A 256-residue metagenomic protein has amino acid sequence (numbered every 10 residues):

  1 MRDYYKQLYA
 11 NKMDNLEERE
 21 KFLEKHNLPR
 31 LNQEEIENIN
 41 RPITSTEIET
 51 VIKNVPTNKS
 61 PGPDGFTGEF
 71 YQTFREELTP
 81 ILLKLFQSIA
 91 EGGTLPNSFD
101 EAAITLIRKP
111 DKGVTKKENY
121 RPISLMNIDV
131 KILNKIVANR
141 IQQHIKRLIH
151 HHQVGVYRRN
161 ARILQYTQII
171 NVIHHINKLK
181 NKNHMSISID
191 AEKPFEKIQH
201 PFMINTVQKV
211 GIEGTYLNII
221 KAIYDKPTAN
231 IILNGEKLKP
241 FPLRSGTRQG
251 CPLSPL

Functional and structural regions predicted by a protein language model:
M1, T44-I48, P63-F70, F74 (+12 more regions): Alpha-helical interaction elements in eukaryotic regulators
M1-E118, S124, I128-I132: Surface-exposed loop/turn segments and immediately adjacent short secondary-structure elements within folded domains
K6, A10, D14, T57-G62 (+10 more regions): Short amphipathic alpha-helices and their capping/turn residues within compact interaction modules
L16-R41, S45-E47, T94, F99-A103 (+7 more regions): Active-site-proximal segment of RNA-dependent polymerases
N58-F66, T115-L125, L164-Q208: Conserved catalytic palm subdomain of right-hand nucleotidyl-transferase polymerases, strongest for RNA-directed enzymes
T79, E118-I149, T167-N171, E192-F195 (+1 more regions): Conserved pre-motif C helix in the palm subdomain of viral-like polymerases
